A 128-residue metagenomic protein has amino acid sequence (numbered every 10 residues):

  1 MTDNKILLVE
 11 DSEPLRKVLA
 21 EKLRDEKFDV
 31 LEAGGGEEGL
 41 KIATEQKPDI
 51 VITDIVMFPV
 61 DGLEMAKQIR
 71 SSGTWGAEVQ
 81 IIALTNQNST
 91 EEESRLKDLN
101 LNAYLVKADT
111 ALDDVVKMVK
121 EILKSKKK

Functional and structural regions predicted by a protein language model:
E10: Conserved acidic carboxylate
E13-L31: Two-component/phosphorelay signaling modules centered on CheY-like receiver
R16, F58, S89: The feature encodes the CheY-like receiver
D29, I55-P59: The short loop immediately C-terminal to the conserved phospho-acceptor aspartate in CheY-like receiver
E32-K41, G62: Helix N-cap/capping motif at the beta->alpha junctions
Q46-I52: Active-site beta3 strand of CheY-like receiver
E64, A77, Q87-K117, E121: Alpha4 helix (beta4-alpha4-beta5 surface) of REC/receiver domains from two-component response regulators
